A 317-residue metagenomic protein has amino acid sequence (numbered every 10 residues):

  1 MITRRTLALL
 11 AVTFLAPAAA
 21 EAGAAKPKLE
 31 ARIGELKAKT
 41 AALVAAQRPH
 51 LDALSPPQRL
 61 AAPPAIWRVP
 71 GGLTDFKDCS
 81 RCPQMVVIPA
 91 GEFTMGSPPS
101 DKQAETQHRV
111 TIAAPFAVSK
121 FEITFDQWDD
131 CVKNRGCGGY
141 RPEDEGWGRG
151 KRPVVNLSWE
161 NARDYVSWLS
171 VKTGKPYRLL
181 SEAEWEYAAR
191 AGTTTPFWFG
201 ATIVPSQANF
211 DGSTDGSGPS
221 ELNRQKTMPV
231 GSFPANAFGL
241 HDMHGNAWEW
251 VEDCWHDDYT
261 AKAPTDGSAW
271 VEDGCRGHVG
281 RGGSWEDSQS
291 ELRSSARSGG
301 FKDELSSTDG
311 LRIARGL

Functional and structural regions predicted by a protein language model:
L7-A8: N-terminal export leaders
A20-A24: Boundary at the C-terminal end of the N-terminal hydrophobic targeting segment
K26-F76: N-terminal pre-domain segments of enzymes
P49, L54, D129-R141, L169-K175: Short capping motifs at secondary-structure boundaries
G72-F76, Q103-Q107, G216, R297-K302: Short, P/G- and charge-enriched loop/turn segments at secondary-structure junctions
K77-G138, S158-E160, G245, L317: A short glycine-rich, aromatic-capped structural motif
T94, P98-P99, E145-K151, L157-S298 (+1 more regions): Functional-site microenvironments in short loops/helix caps that host divalent-cation chemistry
S306-L317: Short, structured beta-strand segments at or near domain termini in extracellular proteins/domains
